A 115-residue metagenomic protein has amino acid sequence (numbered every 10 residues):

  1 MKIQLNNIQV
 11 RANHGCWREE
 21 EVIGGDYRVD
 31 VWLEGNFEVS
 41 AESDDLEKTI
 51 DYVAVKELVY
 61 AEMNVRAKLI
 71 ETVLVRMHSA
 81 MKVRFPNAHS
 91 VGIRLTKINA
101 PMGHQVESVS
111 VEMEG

Functional and structural regions predicted by a protein language model:
M1-G115: N-terminal, polar/charged subdomain of small-to-medium soluble alpha/beta proteins
